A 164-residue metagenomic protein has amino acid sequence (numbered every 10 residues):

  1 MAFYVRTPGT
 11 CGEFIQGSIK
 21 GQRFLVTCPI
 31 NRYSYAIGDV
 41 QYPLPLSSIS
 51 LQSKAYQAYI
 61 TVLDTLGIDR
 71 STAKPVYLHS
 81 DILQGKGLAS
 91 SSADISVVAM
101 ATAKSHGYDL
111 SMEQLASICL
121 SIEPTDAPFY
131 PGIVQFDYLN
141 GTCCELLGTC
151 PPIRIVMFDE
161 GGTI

Functional and structural regions predicted by a protein language model:
M1-K86: ATP-binding N-lobe of GHMP and related small-molecule kinases
D39, Q57, T61, A101-Y108 (+1 more regions): Structured, active/binding-site neighborhoods that engage oxygen-rich ligands
D39-L44, K104, G161-T163: Short loop segments at secondary-structure junctions
L66, S80-I82, A99-T102, H106 (+1 more regions): Generic hydrophobic/packing signal
G67-A73, T102-I118: Phosphate-handling active-site elements
L88-M112, P128: DPxDG-like acidic metal-binding loop motif
S111-I164: ATP-dependent small-molecule kinase catalytic core of the GHMP/sugar-kinase superfamily and closely related
